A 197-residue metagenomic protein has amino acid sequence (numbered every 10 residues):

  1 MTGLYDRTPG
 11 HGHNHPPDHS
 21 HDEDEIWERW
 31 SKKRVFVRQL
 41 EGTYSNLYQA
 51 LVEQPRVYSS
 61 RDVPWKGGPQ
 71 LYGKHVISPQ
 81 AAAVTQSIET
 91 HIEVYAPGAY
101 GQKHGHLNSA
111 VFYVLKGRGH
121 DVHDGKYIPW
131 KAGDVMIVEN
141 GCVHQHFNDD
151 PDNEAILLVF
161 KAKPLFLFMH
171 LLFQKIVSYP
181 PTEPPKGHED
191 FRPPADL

Functional and structural regions predicted by a protein language model:
T2-Q86, K175-I176, T182-L197: A short, N-terminal "cap"/entry segment at the start of jelly-roll beta-barrel domains of the cupin/DSBH fold
Y72-S78, E89-G105: Conserved short histidine dyad/triad with adjacent acidic residue
V84, K131, N140-F168: Ligand-binding loop in jelly-roll beta-barrel domains
T90-E93, R118-D121, K126, G141 (+1 more regions): A structural feature that tracks compact, well-ordered secondary-structure segments with a strong bias toward
A96-P97, L107-H120, D124-G125: Glycine- and acidic-residue-biased ligand/ion/polar-headgroup-sensing regions
Q102-S109, N148: Histidine-centered catalytic micro-motifs
Y113, G125-G141: Short acidic-glycine-tyrosine-enriched beta hairpin
